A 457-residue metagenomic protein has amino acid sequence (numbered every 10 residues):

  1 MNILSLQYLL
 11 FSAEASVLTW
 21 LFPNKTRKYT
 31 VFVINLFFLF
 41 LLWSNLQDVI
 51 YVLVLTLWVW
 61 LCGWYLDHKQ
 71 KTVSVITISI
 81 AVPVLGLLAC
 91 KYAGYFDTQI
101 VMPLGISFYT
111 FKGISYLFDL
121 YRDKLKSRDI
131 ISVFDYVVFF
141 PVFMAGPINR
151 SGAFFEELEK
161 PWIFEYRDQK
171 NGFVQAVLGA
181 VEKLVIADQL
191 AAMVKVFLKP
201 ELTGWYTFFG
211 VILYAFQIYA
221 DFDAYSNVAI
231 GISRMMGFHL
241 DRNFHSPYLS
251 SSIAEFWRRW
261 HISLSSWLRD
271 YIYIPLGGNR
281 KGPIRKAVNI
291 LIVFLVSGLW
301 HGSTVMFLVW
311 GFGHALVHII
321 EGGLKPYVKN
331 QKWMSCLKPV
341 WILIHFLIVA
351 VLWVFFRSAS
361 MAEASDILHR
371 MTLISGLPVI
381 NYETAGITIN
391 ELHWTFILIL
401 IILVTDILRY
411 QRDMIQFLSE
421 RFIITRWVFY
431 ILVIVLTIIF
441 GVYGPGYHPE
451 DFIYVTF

Functional and structural regions predicted by a protein language model:
M1-T456: Membrane-embedded transmembrane alpha-helical bundles that form the catalytic cores of multi-pass lipid-modifying
